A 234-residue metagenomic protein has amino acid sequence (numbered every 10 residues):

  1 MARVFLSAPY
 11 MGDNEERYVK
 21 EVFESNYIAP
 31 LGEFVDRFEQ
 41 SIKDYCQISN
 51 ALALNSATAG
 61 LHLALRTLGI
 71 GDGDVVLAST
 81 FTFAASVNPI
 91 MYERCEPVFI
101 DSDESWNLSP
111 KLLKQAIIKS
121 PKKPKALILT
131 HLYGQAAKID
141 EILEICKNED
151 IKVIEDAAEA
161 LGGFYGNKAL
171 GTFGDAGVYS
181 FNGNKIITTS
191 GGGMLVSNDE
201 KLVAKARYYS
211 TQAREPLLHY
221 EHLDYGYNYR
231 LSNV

Functional and structural regions predicted by a protein language model:
M1-A29: N-terminal "arm"/small-domain region of PLP-dependent enzymes with the aminotransferase-like
D13, R17-E24, D36-Q47, K111-K119 (+3 more regions): Replace "anionic and nucleotidyl ligands
F23, A160-G166, F173-V234: Active-site region of PLP-dependent enzymes
L31-V75, P89-E93, F99, K168: Phosphate-binding glycine-rich loop
R66-L132, A136-N148, K152-A157: PLP-dependent aminotransferase-like
N107-K114, N167-A176: A short alpha/beta connector and helix-capping loop motif
K147-I154, G162-K168, T172: Conserved NAD(P)+-binding/catalytic subdomain of aldehyde/semialdehyde dehydrogenases
